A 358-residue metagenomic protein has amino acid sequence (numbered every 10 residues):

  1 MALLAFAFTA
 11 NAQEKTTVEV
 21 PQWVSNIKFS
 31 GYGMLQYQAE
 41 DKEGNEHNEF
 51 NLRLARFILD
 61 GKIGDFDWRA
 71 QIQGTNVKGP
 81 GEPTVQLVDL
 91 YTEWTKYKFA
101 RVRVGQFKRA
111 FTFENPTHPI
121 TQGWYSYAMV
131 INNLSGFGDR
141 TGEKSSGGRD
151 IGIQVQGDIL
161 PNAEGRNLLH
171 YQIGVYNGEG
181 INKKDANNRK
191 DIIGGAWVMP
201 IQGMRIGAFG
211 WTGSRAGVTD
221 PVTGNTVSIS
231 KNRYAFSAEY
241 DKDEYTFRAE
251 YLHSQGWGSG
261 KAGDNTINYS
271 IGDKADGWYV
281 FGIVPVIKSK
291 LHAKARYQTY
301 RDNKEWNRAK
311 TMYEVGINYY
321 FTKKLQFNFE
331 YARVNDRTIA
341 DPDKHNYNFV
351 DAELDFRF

Functional and structural regions predicted by a protein language model:
M1-V20: Cleavable N-terminal export/targeting peptides
T16-G178, A186-I193, W197-I206, F281-P285 (+3 more regions): Outer membrane beta-barrel
L35, R109, N182, W211 (+1 more regions): Short, electropositive, low-hydrophobicity segments enriched in small/polar residues
K42-N45, Y91-E93, R103-Q106, N115 (+2 more regions): Outer-membrane beta-barrel pore domains
G142, K183, Y269: Charge-dense, low-complexity intrinsically disordered segments
G174-K183, G217-V222: Active-site-proximal beta-alpha loop/turn segments in soluble metabolic enzymes
K183-R189, D273-A275: Interfacial loop-to-helix transition and helix-capping segments at the boundaries of transmembrane helices
